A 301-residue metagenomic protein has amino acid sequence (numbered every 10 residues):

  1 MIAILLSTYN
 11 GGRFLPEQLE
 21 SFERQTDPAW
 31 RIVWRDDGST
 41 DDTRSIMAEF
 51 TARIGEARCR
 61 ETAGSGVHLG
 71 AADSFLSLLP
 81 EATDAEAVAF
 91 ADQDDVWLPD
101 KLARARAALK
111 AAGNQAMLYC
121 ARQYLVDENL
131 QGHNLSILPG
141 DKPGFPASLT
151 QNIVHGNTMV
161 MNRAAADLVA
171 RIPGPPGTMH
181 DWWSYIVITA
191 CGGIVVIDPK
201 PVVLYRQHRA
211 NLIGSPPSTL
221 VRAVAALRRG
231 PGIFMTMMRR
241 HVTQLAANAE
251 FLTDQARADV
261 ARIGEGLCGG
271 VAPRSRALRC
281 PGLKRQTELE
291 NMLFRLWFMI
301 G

Functional and structural regions predicted by a protein language model:
M1-P217: Nucleotide-sugar donor-binding/catalytic module of glycosyltransferases that assemble extracellular/cell-envelope
G177, W182-W183, R206-G301: C-terminal subregions of glycosyltransferases and related glycan-biosynthesis enzymes
